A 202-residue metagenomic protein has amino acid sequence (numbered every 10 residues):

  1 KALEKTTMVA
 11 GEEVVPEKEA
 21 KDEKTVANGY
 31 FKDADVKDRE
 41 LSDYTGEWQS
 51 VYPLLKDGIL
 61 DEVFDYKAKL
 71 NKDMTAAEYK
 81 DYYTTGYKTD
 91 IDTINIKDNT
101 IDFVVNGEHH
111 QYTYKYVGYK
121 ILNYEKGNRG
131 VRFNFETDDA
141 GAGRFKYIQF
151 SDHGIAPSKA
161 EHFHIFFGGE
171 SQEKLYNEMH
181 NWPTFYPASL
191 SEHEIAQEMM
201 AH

Functional and structural regions predicted by a protein language model:
L3-D35, I96-H202: Calycin-type beta-barrel ligand-binding domains and close structural analogs
F31-E47: N-terminal helix-cap/turn-to-beta initiation motif at the start of protein domains
E40, T75, S191-E192: Helix N-cap and loop-to-helix transition residues
S42, E47-P53, T93-I96: Beta-strand cores of secreted/periplasmic/IMS beta-sandwich domains, seen most often in copper-related folds
T45, Y52-I59, G86-Y87: Sec/Tat-exported extracytoplasmic proteins
Q49-K56, T100, N106: Generic short beta-strand segments
D61-K115: N-terminal glycine/threonine-rich, aromatic-flanked beta-hairpin/loop signature
